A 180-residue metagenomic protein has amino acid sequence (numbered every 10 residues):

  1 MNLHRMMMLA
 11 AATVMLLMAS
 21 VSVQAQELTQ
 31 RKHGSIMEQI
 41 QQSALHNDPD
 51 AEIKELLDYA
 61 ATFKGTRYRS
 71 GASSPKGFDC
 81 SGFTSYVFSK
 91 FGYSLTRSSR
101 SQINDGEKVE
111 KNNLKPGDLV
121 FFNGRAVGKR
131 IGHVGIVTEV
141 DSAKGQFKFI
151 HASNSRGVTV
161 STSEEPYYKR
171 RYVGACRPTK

Functional and structural regions predicted by a protein language model:
M1-E55: N-terminal secretory targeting signals
N2, V23-R31, E38, A44 (+1 more regions): Aromatic- and glycine-rich peptidoglycan recognition patches
I36-Q41, Y59-R69: Acidic/histidine-rich, surface-exposed loop or edge segments in extracytoplasmic proteins
H46, I53-K64, V173: Surface-exposed, glycine-biased beta-strand/turn segments
N47, T62-P116: Catalytic cysteine-centered active-site loop
V127-V134: Short, Lys/Arg- and Gly-enriched loop/turn segments at beta-strand edges
